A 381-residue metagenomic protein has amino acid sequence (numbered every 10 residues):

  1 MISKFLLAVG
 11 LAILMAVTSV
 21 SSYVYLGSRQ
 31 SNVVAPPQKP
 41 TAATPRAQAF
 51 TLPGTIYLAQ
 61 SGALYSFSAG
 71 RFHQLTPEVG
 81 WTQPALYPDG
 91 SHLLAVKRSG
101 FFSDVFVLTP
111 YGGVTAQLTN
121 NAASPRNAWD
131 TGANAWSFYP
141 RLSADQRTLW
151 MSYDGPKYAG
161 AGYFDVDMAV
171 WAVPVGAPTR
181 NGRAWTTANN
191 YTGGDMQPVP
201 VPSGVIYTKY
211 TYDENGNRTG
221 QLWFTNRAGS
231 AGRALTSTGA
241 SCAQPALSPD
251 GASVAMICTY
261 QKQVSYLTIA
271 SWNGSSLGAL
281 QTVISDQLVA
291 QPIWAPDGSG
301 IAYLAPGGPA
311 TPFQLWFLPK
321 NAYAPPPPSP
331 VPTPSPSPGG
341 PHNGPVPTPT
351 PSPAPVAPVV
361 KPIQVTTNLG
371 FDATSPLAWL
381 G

Functional and structural regions predicted by a protein language model:
I2-G381: Sequence signature of WD/YWTD-type beta-propeller architectures
